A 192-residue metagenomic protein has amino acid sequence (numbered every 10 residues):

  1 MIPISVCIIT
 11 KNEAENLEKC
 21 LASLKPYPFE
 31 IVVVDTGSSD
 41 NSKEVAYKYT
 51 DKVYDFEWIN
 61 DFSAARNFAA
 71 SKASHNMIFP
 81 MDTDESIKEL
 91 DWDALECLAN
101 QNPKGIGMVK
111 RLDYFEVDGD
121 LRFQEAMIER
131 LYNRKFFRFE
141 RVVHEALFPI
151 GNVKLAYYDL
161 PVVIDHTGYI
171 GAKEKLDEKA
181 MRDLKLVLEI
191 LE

Functional and structural regions predicted by a protein language model:
P3, S63-A70, M81, I87-E192: Catalytic-site signature of metal-activated, phosphate-bearing donor transferases, centered on the GT-A/GT-A-like
P3-S5, E30: Cell-envelope/extracellular polymer assembly enzymes that use nucleotide-activated donors
C7-Y27: Short, well-formed alpha-helical segments that are part of the catalytic scaffolds of diverse glycosyltransferases
E15-E18, D40-Y49, L90: Acidic helix N-cap motif at the loop->helix transition within catalytic regions of sugar-transfer enzymes
S23, D35-V45, W58, D82-E85: A conserved acidic beta->alpha catalytic loop
F29, K43-K72: Conserved donor nucleotide-binding strand/loop of the catalytic core
I78: Short aromatic/hydrophobic "clamp" motif used to bind/position activated sugar donors
